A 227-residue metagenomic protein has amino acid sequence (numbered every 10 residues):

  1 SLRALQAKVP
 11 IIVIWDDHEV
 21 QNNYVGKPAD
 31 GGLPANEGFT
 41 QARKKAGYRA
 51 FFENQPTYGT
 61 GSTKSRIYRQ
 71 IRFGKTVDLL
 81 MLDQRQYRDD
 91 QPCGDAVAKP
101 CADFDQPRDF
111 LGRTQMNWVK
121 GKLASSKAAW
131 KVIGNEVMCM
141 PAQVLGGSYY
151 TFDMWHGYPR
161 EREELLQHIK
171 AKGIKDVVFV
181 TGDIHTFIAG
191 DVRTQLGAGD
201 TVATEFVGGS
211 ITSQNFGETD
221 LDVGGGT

Functional and structural regions predicted by a protein language model:
S1-T227: Metal-dependent phosphoester/phosphodiester hydrolase catalytic core
